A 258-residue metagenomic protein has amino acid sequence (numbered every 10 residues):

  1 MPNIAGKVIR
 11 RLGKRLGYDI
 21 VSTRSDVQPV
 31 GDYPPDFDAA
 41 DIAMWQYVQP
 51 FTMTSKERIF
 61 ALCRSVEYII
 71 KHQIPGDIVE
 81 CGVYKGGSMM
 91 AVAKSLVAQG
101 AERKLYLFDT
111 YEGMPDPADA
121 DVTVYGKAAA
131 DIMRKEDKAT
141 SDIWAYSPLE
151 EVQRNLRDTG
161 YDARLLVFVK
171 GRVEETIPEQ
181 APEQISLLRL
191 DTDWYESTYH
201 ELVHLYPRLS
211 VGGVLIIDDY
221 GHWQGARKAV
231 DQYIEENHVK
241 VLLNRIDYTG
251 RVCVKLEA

Functional and structural regions predicted by a protein language model:
M1-A43: Membrane-proximal basic amphipathic "stem/tether" segments
G13, G17, C63-I70: Short amphipathic alpha-helical segments enriched in leucine
D32-K56, E67, H72-A258: S-adenosylmethionine/decaboxylated-SAM
E57-A61: N-terminal pre-P-loop "Q-motif" helix
